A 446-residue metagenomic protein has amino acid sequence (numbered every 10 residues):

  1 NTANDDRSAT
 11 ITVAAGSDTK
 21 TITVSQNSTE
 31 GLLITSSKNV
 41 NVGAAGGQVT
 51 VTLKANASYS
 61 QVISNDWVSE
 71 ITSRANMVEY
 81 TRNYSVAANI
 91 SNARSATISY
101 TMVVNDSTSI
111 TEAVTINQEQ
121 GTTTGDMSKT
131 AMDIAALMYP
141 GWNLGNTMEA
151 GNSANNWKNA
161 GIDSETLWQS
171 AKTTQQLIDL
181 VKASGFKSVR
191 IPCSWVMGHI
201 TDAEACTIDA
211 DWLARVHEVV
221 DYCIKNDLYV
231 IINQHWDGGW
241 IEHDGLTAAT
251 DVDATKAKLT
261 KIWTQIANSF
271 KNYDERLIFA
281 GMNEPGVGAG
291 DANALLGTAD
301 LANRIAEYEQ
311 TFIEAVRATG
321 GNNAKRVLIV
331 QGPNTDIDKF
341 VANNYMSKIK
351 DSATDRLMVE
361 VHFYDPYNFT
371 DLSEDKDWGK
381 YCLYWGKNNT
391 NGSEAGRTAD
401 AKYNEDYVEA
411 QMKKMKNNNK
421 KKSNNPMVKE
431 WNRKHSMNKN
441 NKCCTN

Functional and structural regions predicted by a protein language model:
N1, G31-T35, N56-N83: Surface-exposed binding patches on compact interaction domains or structured appendages
D5-G16, N92-V104: A short beta-strand micro-motif common to beta-rich folds, especially ectodomain repeats
K20-T23, G31-V62: Solvent-exposed, low-complexity, repeat-rich "mucin-like" stalks and linkers
I22-E30, V114-G121: Interdomain boundary/hinge segments at the C-termini of tandem beta-sandwich modules
G121-S188: N-terminal carbohydrate-binding accessory modules
L144-T173, T201-I208, D251, N368-E405: Acidic/histidine-rich helix-loop elements that form or flank divalent-metal/phosphate-binding sites at the catalytic
W168-V189, H199, E204-W236, W240-G281 (+1 more regions): An active-site-proximal structural segment forming one wall of the substrate-binding cleft that immediately precedes
K256-T398, A410-V428: Active-site region of glycoside hydrolase catalytic domains
